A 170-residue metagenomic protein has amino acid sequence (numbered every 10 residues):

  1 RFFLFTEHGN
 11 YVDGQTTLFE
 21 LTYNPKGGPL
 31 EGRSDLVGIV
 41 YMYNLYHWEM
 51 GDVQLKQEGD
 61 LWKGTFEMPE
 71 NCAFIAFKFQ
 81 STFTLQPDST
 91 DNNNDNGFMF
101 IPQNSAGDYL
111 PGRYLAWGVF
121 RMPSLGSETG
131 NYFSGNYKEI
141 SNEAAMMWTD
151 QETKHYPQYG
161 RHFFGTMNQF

Functional and structural regions predicted by a protein language model:
R1-F170: Glycan-association/targeting regions that enable binding to alpha-glucans and other polysaccharides
